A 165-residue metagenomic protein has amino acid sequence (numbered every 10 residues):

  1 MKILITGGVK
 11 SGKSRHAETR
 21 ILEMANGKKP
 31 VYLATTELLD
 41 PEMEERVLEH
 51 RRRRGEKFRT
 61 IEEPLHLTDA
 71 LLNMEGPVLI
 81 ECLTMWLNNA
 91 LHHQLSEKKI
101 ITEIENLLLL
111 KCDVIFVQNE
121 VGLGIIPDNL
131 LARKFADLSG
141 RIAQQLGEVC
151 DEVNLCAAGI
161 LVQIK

Functional and structural regions predicted by a protein language model:
K2-L72: Conserved P-loop
G7, T36, C82-L83, Q118: Short secondary-structure boundary segments
A17, H50, L79, N119 (+1 more regions): Residue-level signal for inorganic ion chemistry
K28-V31, G76, D113, E152: Residues at the starts of beta-strands that form the adenosine-phosphate
Y32-A34, I80, F116, L155: Structural beta-sheet core signal
L48-R51, V78, A132-K134: Short, hinge-like loop/turn segments at secondary-structure boundaries
R54-I100: Helix-adjacent hinge/juxtasegments
M85-K165: Replace "adjacent to P-loop NTPase cores in ATP/GTP-dependent enzymes" with "adjacent to NTP-binding cores
